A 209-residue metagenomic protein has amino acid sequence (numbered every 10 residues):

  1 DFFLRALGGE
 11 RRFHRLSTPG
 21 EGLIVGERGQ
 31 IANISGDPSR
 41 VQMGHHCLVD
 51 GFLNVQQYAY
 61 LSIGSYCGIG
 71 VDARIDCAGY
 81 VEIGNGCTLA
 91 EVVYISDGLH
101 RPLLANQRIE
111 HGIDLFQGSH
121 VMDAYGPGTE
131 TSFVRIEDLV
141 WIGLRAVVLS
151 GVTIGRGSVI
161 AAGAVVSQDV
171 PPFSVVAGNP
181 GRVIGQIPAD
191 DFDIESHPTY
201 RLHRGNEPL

Functional and structural regions predicted by a protein language model:
D1-L103, R108-D114, H120, G126-L139 (+4 more regions): Domain-scale signature associated with acetyltransferase and cell-envelope carbohydrate enzymes
V159-A161, V165: A generic "structured core" feature
S167-F173: Gly/Pro- and small hydrophobic-enriched strand-loop and loop-to-helix capping segments that sit at the rims
